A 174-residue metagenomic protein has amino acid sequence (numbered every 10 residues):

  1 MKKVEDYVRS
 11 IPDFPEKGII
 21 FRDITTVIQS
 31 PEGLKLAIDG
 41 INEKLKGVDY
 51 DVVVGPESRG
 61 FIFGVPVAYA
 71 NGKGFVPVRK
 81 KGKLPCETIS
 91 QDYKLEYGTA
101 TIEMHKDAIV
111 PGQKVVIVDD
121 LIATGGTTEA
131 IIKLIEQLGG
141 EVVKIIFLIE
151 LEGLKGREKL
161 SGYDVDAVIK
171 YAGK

Functional and structural regions predicted by a protein language model:
M1-V52, A100: Active-site-facing substrate-recognition patch
D6, E129-K174: PRPP-dependent phosphoribosyltransferase catalytic core
Y50-P66: Charged, well-structured alpha/beta interaction segments
D51, Q113, V143: Conserved acidic residues
I62-N71, I132: Short Gly/Thr/Asp-enriched flexible loops that form oxyanion-binding sites at enzyme active sites
N71-G72, D92-E96, S161-D164: Short, hinge-like loop/turn segments at secondary-structure boundaries
V76-V116: Short, glycine/charge-rich flexible loops or terminal/linker lids adjacent to PRPP-binding catalytic cores
D120, G125: Conserved G/P- and acidic residue-centered "switch" motifs that form tight phosphate/ATP-binding loops in soluble
